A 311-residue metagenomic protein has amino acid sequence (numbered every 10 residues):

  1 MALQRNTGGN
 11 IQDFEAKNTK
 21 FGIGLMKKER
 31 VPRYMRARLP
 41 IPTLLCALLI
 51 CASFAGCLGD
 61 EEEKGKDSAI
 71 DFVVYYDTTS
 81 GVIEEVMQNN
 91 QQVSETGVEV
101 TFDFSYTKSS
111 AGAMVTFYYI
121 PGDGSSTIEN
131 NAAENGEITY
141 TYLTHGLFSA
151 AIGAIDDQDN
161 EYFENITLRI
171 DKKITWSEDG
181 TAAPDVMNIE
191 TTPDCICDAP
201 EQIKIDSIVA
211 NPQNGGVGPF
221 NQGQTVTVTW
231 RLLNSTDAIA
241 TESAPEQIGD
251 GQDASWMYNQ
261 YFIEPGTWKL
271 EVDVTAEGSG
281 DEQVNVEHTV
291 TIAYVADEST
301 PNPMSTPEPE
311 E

Functional and structural regions predicted by a protein language model:
M1-Y75, F104: Secretory targeting signatures
Q4, Q12, Y34, H145 (+2 more regions): Histidine (H) residue identity feature
G22-G24, W176, W230, W256 (+1 more regions): A residue-identity detector for tryptophan
C51, A55-D185, T191-G215, I263-V272 (+1 more regions): Extracellular/lumenal mature domains of secreted and surface-exposed proteins
I120-S126, R231-A238: Change "in extracellular beta-sheet-rich domains … of secreted and cell-surface proteins" to "in beta-sheet-rich domains
G136, L232-T289, E308-E311: Noncatalytic accessory or regulatory domains flanking protease catalytic cores in secreted, cell-surface, and selected
G216-T236: Short, surface-exposed beta-strand/strand-loop-strand elements in extracellular ectodomains
